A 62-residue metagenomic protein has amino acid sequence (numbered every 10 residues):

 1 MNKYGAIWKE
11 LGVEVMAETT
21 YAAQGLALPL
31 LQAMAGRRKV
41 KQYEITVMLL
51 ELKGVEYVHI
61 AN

Functional and structural regions predicted by a protein language model:
M1-G12: Short aromatic-glycine-(Arg/Gly/Cys) micro-motifs in beta-strand/loop hairpins
L11, T20, M48-L52: Generic structural motif
G12-E14, E56: Short, solvent-exposed loop/turn motifs
Q24, L28-Q32: Generic solvent-exposed, charged/amphipathic alpha-helical segments that serve as macromolecular interface scaffolds
Q32-N62: Short, mixed-charge low-complexity intrinsically disordered segments
